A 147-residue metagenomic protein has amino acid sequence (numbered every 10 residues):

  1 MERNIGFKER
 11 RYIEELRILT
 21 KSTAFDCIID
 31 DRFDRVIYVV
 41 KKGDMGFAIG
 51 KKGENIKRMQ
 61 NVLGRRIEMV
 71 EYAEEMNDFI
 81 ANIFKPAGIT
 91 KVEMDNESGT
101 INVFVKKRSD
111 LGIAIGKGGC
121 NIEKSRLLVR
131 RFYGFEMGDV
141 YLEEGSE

Functional and structural regions predicted by a protein language model:
M1-E147: RNA-contacting regions in translation and RNA-metabolism proteins, encompassing KH/S1 modules where present
